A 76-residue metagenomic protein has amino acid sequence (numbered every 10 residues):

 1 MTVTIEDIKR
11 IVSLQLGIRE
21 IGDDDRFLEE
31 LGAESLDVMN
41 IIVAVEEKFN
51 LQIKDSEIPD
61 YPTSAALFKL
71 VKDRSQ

Functional and structural regions predicted by a protein language model:
M1-E20, K72-Q76: Thiotemplate assembly-line natural product biosynthesis machinery
I5, D23-D24, V38, D55 (+1 more regions): Structural motif detector for alpha-helix initiation sites
K9, D24, I42: Generic structural marker for isolated residues within well-ordered, non-membrane alpha-helices of soluble domains
S13-E30, K48-D60: Phosphopantetheine carrier-protein modules
E29-K48: Phosphopantetheine-attachment site and its flanking helix in carrier
Q52-K54, I58-R74: C-terminal structural segments of small proteins and small subunits
